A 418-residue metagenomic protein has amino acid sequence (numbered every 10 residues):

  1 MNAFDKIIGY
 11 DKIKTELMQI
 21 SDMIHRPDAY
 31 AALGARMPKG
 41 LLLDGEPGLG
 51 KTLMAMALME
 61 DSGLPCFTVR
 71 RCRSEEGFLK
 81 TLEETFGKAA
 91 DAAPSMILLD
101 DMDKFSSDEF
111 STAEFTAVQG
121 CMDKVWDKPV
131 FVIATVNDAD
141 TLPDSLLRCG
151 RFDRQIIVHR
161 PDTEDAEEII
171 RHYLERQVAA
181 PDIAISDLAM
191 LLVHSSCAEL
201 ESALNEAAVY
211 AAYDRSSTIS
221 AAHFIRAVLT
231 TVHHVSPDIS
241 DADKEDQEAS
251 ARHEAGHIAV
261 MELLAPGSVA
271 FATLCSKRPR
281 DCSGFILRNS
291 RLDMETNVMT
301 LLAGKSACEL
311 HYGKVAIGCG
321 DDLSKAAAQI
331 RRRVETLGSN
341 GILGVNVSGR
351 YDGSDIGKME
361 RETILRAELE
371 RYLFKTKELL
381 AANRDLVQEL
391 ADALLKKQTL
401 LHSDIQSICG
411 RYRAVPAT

Functional and structural regions predicted by a protein language model:
N2-A189: Walker A/P-loop NTP-binding motif of AAA+ ATPase domains
G9-I13, E114, S196-L200, E248-A251 (+1 more regions): An acidic site on a long C-lobe helix of protein kinase domains
L17, L42, M59, V118 (+9 more regions): Residue-level signature of catalytic and energy-coupling elements of molecular machines, predominantly ATP/GTP-dependent
E46, A249-R252, I258-T418: Soluble catalytic regions of large protease machineries
D101, H223, D404: Ca2+-coordinating acidic residues in Ca2+-binding motifs
F131, D144, H159-I225, L301-E309 (+1 more regions): Conserved C-terminal "switch" segment of AAA+ ATPases
A227-T231: Terminal C-lobe "cap" of eukaryotic-type protein kinase domains
P237-S250: Short pre-active-site segment immediately N-terminal to the catalytic Zn-binding motif
